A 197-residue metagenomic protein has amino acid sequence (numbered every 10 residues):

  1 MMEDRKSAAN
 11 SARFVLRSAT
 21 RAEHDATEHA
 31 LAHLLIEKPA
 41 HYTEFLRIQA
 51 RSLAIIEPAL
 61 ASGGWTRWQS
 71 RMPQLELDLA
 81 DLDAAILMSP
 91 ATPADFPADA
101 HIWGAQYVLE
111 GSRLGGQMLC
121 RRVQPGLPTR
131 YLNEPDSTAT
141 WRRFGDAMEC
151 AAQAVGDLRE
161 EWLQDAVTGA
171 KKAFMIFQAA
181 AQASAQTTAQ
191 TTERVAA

Functional and structural regions predicted by a protein language model:
M1-A197: Metal- and O2-centered redox machinery and metal/ROS homeostasis
